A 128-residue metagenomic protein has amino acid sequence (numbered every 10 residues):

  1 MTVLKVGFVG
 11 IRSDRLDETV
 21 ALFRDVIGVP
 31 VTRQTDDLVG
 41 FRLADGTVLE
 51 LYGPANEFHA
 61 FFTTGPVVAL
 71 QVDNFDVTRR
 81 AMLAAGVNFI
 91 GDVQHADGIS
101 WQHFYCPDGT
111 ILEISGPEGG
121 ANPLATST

Functional and structural regions predicted by a protein language model:
M1-T2, R79, L83-T128: Vicinal oxygen chelate
M1-V20, P66-V68, E118-T128: N-terminal beta-strand motif that seeds the catalytic metal site of vicinal oxygen chelate
L4, G10-V48: Core segments of cupin and vicinal oxygen chelate
K5-D14, V39-L43, H59-A85, S100-Y105 (+1 more regions): Vicinal oxygen chelate
I27-T32, A69-Q71, G91-Q94: Short linear motifs in intrinsically disordered
P30-T63, I111-P117: Conserved short beta-strand elements that form part of the metal-binding/catalytic scaffold of enzyme active sites
